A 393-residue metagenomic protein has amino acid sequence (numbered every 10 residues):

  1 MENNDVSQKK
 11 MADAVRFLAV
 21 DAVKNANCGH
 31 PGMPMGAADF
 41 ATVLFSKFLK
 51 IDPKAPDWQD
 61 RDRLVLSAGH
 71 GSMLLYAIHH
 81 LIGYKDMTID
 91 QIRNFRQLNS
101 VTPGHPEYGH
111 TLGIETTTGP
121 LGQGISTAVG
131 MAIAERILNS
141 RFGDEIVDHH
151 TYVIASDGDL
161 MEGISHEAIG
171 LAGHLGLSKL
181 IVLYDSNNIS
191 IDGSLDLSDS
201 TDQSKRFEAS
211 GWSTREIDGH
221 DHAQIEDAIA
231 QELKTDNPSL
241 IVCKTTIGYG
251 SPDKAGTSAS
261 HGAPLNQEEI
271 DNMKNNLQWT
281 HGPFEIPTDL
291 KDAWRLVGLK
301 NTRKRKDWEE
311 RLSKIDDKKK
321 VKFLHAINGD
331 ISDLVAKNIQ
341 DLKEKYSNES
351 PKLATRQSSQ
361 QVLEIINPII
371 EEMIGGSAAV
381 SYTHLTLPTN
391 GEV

Functional and structural regions predicted by a protein language model:
M1-A14: Generic start-of-chain signal for non-secretory N-termini
A14-C28, Y184-N187: N-terminal capping segment at the start of a domain
G36-H174, M373, S377-A378, L385: Cofactor-binding active-site loop characterized by glycine-rich and histidine/acidic residues
I51-K54, H110, T116-R295: Glycine-rich ThDP/TPP pyrophosphate-binding loop and its adjacent helix/strand module within ThDP-dependent enzymes
L299-S358, I366-I369: Hard-cation-handling environments
Q361-E372, S377-Y382: Accessory "access/gating" subregions that flank catalytic or transport cores
T383-T389: Conserved small/polar residues in nucleotide/adenosyl-binding loops
